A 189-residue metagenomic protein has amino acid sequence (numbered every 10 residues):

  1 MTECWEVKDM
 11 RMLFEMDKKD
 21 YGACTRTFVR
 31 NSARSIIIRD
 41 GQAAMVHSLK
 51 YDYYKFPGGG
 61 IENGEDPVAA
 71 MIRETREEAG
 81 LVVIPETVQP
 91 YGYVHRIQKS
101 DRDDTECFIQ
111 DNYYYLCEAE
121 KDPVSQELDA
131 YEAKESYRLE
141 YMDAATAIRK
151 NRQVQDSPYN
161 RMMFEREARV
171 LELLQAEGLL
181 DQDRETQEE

Functional and structural regions predicted by a protein language model:
T2, V124-E189: Nudix hydrolase/Nudix homology domain
T2-R34: Acidic, metal-coordinating catalytic segment for phosphate/diphosphate chemistry, firing primarily on the Nudix
R11, D20-C24, H95, R152 (+1 more regions): Class I (Rossmann-like) S-adenosyl-L-methionine-dependent methyltransferase catalytic domain, capturing the SAM-binding
T25-D66: Long, hydrophobic N-terminal alpha-helical segment
Y51-D52, Y93-H95: Short active-site-proximal "capping" loops at secondary-structure junctions
I61-Q89, H95-Q155: Unchanged
